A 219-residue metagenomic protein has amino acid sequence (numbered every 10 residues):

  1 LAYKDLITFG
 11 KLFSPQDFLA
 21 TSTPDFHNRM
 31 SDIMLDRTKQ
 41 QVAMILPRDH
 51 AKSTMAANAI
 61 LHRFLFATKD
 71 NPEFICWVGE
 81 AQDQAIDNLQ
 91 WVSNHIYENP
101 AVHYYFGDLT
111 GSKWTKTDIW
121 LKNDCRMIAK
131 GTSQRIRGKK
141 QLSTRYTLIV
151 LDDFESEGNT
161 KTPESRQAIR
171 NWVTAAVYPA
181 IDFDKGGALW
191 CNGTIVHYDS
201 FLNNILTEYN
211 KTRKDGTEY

Functional and structural regions predicted by a protein language model:
L1-Y219: Short, flexible loop motifs at catalytic/binding sites
